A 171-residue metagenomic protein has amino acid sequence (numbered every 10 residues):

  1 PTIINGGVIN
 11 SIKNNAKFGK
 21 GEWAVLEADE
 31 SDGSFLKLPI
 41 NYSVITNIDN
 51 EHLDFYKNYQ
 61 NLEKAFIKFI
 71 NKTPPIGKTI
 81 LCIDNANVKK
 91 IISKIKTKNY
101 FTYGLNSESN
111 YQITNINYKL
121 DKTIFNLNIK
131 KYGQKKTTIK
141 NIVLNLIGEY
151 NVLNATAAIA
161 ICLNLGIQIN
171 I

Functional and structural regions predicted by a protein language model:
P1, L26-A28, L62, I113: Generic structural signal for conserved hydrophobic packing positions in ordered secondary structure
P1-S11: Short beta-strand-centered segment that lines the nucleotide-binding/catalytic pocket of NTP-utilizing
T2-I4, V25, T102: Short beta-strand "acidic-cap" motif of Rossmann-like dinucleotide-binding folds
I4-N5, E27, T46, C82: Short beta-strand segments
S11-K13, K17-K20, I40-I171: Acidic, Mg2+-coordinating active-site environments of NTP-dependent enzymes
E22-D32: Switch II (G3) loop of P-loop NTPases
S31-N41: Switch II of P-loop NTPase G domains
